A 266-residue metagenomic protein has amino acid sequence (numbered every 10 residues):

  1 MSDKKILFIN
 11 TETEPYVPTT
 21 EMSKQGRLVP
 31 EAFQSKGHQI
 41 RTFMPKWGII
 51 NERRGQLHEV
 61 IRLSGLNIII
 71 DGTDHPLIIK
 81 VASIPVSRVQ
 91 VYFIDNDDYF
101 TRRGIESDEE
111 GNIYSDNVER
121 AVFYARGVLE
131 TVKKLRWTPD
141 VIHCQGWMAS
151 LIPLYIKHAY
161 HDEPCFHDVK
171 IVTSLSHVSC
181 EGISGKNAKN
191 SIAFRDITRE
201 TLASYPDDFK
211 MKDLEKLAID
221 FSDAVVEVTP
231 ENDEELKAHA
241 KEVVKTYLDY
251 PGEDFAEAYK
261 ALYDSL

Functional and structural regions predicted by a protein language model:
M1-L266: Catalytic cores of nucleotide-sugar-dependent glycosyltransferases that transfer UDP/GDP/TDP-activated
